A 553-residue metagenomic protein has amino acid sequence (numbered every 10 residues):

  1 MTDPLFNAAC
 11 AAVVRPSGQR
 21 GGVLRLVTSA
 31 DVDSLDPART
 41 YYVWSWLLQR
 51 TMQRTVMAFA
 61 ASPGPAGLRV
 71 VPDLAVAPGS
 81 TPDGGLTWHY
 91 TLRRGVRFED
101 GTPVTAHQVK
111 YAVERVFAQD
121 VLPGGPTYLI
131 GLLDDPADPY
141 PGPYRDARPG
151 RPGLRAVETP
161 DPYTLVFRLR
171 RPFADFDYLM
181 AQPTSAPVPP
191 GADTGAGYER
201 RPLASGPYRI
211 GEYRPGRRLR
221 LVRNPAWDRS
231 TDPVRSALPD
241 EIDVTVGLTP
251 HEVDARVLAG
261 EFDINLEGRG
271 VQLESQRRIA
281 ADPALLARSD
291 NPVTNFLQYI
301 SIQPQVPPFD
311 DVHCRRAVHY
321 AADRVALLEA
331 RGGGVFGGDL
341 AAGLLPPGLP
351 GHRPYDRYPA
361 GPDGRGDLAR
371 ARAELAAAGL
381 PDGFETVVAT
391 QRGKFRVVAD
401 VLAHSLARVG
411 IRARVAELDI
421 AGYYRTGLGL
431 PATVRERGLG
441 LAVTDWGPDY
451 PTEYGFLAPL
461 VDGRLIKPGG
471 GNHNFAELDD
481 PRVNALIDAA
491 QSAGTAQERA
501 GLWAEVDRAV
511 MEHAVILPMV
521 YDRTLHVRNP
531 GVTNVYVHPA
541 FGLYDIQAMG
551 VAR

Functional and structural regions predicted by a protein language model:
T2, A11-S17, V157-E158, R316 (+7 more regions): Extracytoplasmic/peripheral linker and loop segments enriched in polar/acidic and small residues with frequent Thr/Pro
P4-C10, V27-D83, R201-L203: N-terminal lobe/hinge region of extracytoplasmic solute-binding protein
A60-P65, D138-A147, R151-E158, P162-T164 (+4 more regions): Gly/Pro-rich hinge or "lid" segments in bacterial periplasmic/extracellular proteins
V76-L132, V166, R256, P308-D310: Aromatic- and charge-enriched surface segment that lines or borders ligand/interaction sites
Y208, A322, V335-A377, F395-V397: Structural transition elements
G211-V222, D243-V306: Extracellular/periplasmic solute-recognition and catalytic clefts
Q305-P350, V397-V398, V510-V515: Periplasmic-binding protein-like
H526-R553: Long beta-strand-rich cores associated with HINT superfamily self-processing modules
